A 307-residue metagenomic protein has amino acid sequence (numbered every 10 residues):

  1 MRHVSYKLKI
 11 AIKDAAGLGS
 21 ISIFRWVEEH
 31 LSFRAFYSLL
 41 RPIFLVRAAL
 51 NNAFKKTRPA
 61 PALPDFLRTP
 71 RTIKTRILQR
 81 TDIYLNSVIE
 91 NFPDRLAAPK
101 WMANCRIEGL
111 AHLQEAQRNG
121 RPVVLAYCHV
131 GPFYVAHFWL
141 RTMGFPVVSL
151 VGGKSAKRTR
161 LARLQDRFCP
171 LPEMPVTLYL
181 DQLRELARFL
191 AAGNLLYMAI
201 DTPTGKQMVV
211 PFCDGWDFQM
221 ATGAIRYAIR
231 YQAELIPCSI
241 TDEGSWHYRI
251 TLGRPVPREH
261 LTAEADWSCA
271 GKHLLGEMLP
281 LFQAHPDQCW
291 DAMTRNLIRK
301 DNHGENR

Functional and structural regions predicted by a protein language model:
R2-Y127, A162-R163: Membrane-anchoring hydrophobic helices of lipid-metabolizing enzymes
A11, K100, V123-V124, E173 (+2 more regions): Short, contiguous strand/loop micro-motifs
P61-L63, W139, L164, Y227 (+1 more regions): Residues within well-ordered alpha helices
R76, N119-L178, Q207: Catalytic core of membrane glycerolipid acyltransferases/transacylases, capturing the structured, soluble-facing
A103-I107, H129-V130, V176-L180, D217-F218 (+1 more regions): A conditional alpha-helix N-cap/helix-loop micro-motif detector
R118, T142, P146-V148, L180-R307: Non-catalytic C-terminal accessory region of glycerolipid acyltransferases and related lyso-lipid remodeling enzymes
